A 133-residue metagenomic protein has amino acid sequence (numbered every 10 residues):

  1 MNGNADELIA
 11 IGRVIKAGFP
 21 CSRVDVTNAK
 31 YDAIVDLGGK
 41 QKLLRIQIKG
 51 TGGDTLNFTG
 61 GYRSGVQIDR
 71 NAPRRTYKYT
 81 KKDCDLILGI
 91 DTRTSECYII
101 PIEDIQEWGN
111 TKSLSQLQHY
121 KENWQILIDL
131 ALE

Functional and structural regions predicted by a protein language model:
M1-A29, I34-E133: Mixed-charge (Asp/Glu-Lys/Arg
